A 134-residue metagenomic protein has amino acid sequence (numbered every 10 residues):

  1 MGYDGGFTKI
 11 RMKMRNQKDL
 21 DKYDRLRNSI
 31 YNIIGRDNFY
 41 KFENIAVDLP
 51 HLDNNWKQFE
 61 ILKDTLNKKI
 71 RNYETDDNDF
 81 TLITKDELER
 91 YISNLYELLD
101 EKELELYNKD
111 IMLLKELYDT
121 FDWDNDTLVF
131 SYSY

Functional and structural regions predicted by a protein language model:
M1-N125, S133-Y134: Acidic (Asp/Glu-rich) sequence patches and key acidic residues that form negatively charged surfaces used
